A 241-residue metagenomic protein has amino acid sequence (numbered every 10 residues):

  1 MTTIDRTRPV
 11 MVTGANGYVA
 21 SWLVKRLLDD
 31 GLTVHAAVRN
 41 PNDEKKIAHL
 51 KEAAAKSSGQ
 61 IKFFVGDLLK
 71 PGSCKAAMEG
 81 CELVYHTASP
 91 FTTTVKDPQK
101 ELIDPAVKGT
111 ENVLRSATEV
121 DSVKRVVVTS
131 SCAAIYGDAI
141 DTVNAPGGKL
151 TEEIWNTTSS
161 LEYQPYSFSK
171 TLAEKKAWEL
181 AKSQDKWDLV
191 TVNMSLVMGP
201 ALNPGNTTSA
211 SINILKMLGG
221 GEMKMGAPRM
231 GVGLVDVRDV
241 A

Functional and structural regions predicted by a protein language model:
T3-V34: N-terminal Rossmann NAD(P)H-binding glycine-rich loop of SDR-like oxidoreductase domains
L32-D43: Conserved glycine-rich Rossmann-like NAD(P)H-binding loop of the short-chain dehydrogenase/reductase
P41-K108: NAD(P)H-binding glycine-rich loop region in Rossmannoid oxidoreductase-like domains and their noncatalytic homologs
H86, P90, V95-Y166, V190: Conserved Rossmann-fold NAD(P)-dependent oxidoreductase catalytic core, especially the SDR/UDP-sugar
V95, N156-E162, N203-P204, A210-V235: A conserved pocket-lining segment of Rossmann-fold NAD(P)-dependent short-chain dehydrogenase/reductase
I135-G137, D185-A210: Flexible, glycine-rich beta-alpha linker
S159-V190: Active-site Tyr-X1-5-Lys
F168, T191, G231-A241: Conserved loop-to-helix N-cap of the C-terminal "lid" that shapes the substrate pocket in Rossmann-like
